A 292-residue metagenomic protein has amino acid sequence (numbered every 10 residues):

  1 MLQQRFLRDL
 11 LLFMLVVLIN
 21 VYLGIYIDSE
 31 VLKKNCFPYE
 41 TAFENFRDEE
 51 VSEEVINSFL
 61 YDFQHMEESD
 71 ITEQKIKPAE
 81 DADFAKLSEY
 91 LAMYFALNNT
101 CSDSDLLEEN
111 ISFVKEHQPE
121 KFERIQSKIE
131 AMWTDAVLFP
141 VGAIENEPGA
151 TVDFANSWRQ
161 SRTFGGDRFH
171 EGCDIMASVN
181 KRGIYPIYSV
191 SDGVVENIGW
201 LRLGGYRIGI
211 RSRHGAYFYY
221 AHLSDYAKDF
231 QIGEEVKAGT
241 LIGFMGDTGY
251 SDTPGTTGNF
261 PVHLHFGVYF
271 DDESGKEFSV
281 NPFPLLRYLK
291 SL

Functional and structural regions predicted by a protein language model:
L2-F113: Cationic-aromatic interfacial patches
V16, P186-S189, D229, E235: Residue-level "contact hotspot" at macromolecular interaction interfaces
C101-Y206, A238: Surface-exposed, glycine-biased beta-strand/turn segments
R168-N180, G209-A216, V268-F278: Small beta-barrel nucleic-acid-binding modules, principally OB-folds
C173-I175, K237-A238, G243-M245, H263-Y269: Active-site scaffold segments
Y188-D229, T253-V262: Zn2+-dependent peptidoglycan hydrolase active-site motif and core
G193-V195, G233-T248: A structural signal for short beta-strand/turn segments enriched in small hydrophobics and glycine
T257-L292: Acidic, glycine-rich catalytic/binding loops that coordinate metals and/or anionic ligands
